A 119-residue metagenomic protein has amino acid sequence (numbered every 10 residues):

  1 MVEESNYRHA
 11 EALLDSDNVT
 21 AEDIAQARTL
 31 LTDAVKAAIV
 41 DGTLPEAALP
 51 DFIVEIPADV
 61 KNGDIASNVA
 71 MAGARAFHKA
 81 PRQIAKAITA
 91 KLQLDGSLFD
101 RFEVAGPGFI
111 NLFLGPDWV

Functional and structural regions predicted by a protein language model:
M1-V119: N-terminal alpha-helical targeting/anchoring segments
